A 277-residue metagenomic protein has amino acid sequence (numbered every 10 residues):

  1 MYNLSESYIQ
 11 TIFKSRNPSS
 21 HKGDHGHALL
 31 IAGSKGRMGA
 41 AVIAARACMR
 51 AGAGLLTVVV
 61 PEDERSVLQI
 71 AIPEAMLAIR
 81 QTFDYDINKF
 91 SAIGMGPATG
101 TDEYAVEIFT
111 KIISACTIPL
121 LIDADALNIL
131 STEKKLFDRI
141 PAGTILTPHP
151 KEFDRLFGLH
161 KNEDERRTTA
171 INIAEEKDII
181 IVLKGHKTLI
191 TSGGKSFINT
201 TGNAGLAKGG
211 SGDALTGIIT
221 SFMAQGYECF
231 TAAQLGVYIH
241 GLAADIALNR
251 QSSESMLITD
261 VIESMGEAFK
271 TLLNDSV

Functional and structural regions predicted by a protein language model:
M1-P119, N128-G143, P150, D154-V277: Small-residue (G/A/S/T)-rich helix-start motifs and N-terminal tracts that mark the onset
